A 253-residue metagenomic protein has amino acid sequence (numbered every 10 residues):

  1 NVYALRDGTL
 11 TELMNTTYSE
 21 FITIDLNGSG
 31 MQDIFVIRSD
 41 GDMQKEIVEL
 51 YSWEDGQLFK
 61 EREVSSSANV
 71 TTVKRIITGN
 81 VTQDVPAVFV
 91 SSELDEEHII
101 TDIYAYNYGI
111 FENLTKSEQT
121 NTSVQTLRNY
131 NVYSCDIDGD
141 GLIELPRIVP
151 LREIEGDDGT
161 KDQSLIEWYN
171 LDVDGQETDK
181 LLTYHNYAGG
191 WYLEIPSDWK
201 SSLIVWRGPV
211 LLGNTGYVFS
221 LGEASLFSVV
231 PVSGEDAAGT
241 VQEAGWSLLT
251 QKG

Functional and structural regions predicted by a protein language model:
N1, G28-R38, N80-S92, G139-V149: Acidic/hydrophobic-patterned starts of short beta strands in beta-sheet-rich repeat architectures
V2, D42-S52, E96-N107, R152-L171: Structural motif
L5-G8, W53-G56, N107-G109: Short loop/turn segments that connect beta-strands within beta-propeller blades
T11-T17, K60-S66, N113-Q119, D179-Y184: Beta-propeller fold detector
S19-L26, V36-I37, T71-V81, N129-G139: Beta-propeller blade termini
T115-C135: Conserved blade-ending motifs and adjacent loop-strand segments that build the rim/top face of beta-propeller domains
D179-I195: Short aromatic-glycine motifs in intrinsically disordered, low-complexity regions
P196-L249: Secretory pathway targeting signatures of secreted, lumenal, and periplasmic proteins
